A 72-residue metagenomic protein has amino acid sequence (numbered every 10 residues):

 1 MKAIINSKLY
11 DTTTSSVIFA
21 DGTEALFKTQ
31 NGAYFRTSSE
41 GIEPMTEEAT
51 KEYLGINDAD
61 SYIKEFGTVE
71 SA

Functional and structural regions predicted by a protein language model:
M1-A20: Short, charged/polar N-terminal "headpieces" of proteins
T23-A72: Linear-motif-rich, low-complexity cytosolic tails and juxtamembrane regions
